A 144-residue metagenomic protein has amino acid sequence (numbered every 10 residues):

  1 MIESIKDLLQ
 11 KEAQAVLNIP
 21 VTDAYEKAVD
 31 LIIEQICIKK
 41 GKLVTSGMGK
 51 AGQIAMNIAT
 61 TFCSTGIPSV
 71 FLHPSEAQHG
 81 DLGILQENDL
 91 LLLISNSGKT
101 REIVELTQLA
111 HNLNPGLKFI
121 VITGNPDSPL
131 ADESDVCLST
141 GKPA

Functional and structural regions predicted by a protein language model:
M1-G41: An N-terminal, well-structured beta->alpha segment
K42-A144: Glycine-rich phosphate-binding loops that contact phosphosugars or nucleotide phosphates
